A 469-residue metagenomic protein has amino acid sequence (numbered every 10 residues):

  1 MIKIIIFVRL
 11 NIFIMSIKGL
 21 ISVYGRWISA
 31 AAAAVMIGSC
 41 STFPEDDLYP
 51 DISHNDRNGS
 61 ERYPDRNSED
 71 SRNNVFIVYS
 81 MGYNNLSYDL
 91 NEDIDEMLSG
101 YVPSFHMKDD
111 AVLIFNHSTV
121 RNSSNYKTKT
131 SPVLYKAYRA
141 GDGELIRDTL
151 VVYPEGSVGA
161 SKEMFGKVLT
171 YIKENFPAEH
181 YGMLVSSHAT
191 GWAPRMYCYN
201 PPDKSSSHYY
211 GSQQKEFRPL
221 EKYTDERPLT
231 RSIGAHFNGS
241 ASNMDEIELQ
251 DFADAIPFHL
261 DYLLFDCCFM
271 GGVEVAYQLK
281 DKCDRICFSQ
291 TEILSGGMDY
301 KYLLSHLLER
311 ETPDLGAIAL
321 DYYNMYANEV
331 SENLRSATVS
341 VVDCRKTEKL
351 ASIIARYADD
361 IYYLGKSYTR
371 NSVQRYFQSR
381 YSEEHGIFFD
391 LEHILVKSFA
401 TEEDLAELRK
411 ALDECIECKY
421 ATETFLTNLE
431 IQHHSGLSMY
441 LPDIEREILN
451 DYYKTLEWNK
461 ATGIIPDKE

Functional and structural regions predicted by a protein language model:
I2-G38: Sec-dependent bacterial lipoprotein signal peptides
I2-L10, S16-I17, H54-R57, R66 (+2 more regions): Generic cytosolic/nucleocytoplasmic N-terminal low-complexity/intrinsically disordered segments
S41-E179: N-terminal extension/subdomain marker
Y63-S68, E174, G211-E469: Terminal, contiguous helix-loop blocks that mediate binding/assembly
V75-S80, A111-F115, G182-V185, D261-F265 (+2 more regions): Structural recognition of the beta-strand scaffold that forms the well-ordered cores of secreted hydrolase catalytic
G82, S187-A189, D443: Residue-level signal for short, function-critical loop segments
M97, Y101-L113, S187, K204-E216 (+1 more regions): Solvent-exposed, charged interface segments at domain starts and junctions
N116-L145, S157-F258, C267-E274, Q290-T291: Catalytic-core segments of thiol-dependent peptidases
